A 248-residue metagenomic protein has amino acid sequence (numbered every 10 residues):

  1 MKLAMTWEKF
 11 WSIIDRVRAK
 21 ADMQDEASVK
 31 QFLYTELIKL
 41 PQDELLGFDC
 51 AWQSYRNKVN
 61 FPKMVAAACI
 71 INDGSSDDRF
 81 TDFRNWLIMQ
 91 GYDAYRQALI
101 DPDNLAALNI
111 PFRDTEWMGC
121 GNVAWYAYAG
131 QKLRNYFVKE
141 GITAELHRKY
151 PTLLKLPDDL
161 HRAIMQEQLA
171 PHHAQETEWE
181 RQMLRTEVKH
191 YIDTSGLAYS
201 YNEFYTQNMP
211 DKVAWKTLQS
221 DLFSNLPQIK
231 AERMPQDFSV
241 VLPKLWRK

Functional and structural regions predicted by a protein language model:
M1-F61, T177-E180: N-terminal domain-onset segments
W7, W11, F137-K248: Long, solvent-exposed, polar/charged low-complexity segments
I14-D15, A124, I164: Generic hydrophobic, helix-prone segments enriched in Leu/Val/Ile
V29-F32, E36, A67, R79-D82 (+5 more regions): Generic preference for well-ordered secondary structure
Q31-E116: Core of folded catalytic or high-affinity ligand/protein-binding domains in predominantly eukaryotic proteins
W117-P151: Helix-rich interaction surfaces within compact, conserved domain-sized segments that mediate assembly or partner
